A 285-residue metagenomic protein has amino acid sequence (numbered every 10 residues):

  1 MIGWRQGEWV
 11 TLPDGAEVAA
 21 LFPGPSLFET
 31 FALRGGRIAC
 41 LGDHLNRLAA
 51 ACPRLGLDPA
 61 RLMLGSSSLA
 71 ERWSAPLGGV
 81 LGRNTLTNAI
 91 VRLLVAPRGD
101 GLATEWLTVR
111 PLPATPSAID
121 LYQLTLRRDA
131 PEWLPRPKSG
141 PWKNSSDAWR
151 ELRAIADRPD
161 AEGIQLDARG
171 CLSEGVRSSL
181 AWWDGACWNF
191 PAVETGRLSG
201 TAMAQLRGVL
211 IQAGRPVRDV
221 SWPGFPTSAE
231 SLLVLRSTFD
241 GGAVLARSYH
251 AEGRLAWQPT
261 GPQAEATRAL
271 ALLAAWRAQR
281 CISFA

Functional and structural regions predicted by a protein language model:
M1-S68, R72, A96-A285: Helix-start/capping segments and mature chain N-termini
S67-P97: Short, acidic/charged, Gly/Pro-enriched secondary-structure junctions
